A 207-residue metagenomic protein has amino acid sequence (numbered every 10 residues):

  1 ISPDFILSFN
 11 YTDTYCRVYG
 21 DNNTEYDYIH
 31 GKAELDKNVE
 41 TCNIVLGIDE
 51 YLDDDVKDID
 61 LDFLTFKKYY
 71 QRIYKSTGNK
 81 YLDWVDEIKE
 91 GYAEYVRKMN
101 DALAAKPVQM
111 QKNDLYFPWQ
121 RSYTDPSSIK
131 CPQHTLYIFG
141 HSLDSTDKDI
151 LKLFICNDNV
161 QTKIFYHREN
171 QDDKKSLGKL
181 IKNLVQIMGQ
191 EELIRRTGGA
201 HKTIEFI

Functional and structural regions predicted by a protein language model:
I1-E90: Extended, H/D-rich, highly charged conserved domains that either
N22-N23, N100, K112-I207: SIR2/sirtuin-family catalytic core signature
D53, L64-F66, E90, A104-A105 (+2 more regions): A generic signature of intrinsically disordered, low-complexity regions enriched in glycine/proline and charged/polar
R72-S127, S145-T146: A Trp-anchored, charged/polar loop motif used as the substrate-binding/catalytic surface of acyl/ester-handling
